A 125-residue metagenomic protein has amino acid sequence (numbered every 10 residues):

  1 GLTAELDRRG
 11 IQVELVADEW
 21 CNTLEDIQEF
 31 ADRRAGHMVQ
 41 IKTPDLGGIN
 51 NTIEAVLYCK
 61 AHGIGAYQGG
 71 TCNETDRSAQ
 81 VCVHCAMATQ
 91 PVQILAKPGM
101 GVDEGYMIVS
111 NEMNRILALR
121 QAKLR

Functional and structural regions predicted by a protein language model:
G1-C85, L95, V102-E112: Catalytic core of soluble alpha/beta enzymes
Q90-G101, R115-Q121: C-terminal functional extensions of proteins
G105-R125: Structural signal for terminal/edge beta-strands and the immediately following C-terminal loop/tail that closes
